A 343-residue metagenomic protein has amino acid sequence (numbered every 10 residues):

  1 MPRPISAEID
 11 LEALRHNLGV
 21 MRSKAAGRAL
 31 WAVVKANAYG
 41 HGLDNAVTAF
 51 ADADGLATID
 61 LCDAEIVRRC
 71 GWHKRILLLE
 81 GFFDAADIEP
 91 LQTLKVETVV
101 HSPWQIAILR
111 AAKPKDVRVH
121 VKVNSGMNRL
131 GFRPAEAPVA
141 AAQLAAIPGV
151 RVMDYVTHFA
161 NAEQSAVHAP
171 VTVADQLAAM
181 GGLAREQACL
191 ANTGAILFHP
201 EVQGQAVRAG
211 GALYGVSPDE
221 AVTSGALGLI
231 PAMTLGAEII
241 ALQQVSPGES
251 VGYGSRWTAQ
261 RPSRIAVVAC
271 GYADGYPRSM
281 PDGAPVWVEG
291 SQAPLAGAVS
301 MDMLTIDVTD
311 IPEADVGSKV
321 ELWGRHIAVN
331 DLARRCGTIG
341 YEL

Functional and structural regions predicted by a protein language model:
M1-E97, D116, R151: A charged N-terminal "starter" segment
P2-R3, A36-A51, E89-L94, W104-R118 (+2 more regions): Active-site loop/helix belt of alpha/beta enzymes
L14, V67, Y155, I239 (+1 more regions): Residue-level signal for inorganic ion chemistry
A36, I59-L61, G81, H101-P103 (+10 more regions): Fold-independent oxyanion-binding glycine-rich loops and adjacent beta-strand/coil segments at enzyme active sites
A237-I239, A293-P294: Small-residue-enriched segments and motifs
Q244-L343: C-terminal accessory subdomain/extension
